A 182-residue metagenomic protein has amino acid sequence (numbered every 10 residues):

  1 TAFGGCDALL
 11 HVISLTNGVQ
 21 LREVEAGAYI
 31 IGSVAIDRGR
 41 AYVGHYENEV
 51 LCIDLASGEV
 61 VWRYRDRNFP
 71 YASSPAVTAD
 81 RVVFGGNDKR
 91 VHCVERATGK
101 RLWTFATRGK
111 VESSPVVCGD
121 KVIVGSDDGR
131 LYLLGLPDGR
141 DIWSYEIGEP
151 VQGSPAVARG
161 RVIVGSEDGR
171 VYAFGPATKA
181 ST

Functional and structural regions predicted by a protein language model:
T1-H11, E23-L51, Y64, N68-H92 (+3 more regions): Repeat-blade elements of multi-bladed beta-propeller folds
T16, A79, G119, P137-R140: Intrinsic-disorder/low-complexity regions
V19-A26, E59-D66, K100-T107, R140-I147 (+1 more regions): Aromatic (tryptophan-biased) beta-strands that constitute blades/sheets of beta-rich domains
Y132-L134, W143: C-terminal structured "cap/appendage" subdomains that terminate the fold
